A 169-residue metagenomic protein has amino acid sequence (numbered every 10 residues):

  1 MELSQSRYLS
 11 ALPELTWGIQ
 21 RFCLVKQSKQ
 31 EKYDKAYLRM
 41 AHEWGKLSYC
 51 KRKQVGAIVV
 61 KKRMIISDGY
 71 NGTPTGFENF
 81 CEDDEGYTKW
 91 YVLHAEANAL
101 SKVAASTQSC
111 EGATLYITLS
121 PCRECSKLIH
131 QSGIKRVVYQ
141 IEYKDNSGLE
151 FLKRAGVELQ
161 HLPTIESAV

Functional and structural regions predicted by a protein language model:
S4-V169: Zinc-dependent deaminase catalytic domain
